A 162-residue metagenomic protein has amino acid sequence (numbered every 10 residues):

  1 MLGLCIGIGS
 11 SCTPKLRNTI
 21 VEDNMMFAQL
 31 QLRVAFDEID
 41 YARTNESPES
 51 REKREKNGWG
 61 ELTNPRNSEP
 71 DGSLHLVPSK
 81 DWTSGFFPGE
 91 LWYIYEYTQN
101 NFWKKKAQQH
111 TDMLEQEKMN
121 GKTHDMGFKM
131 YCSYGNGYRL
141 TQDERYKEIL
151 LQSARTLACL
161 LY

Functional and structural regions predicted by a protein language model:
L4-T19: Bacterial Sec-dependent signal peptides at the C-terminal "C-region" and cleavage site
K15-M25, I94-Q108, Y138-Q152: Structural helix-adjacent loops and short alpha-helical linkers that scaffold large soluble proteins
E22-N57: Mature N-terminal segment immediately following signal peptide/propeptide cleavage in secreted/periplasmic
T44-T83, I94-E96, K106-M119: Internal amphipathic alpha-helical repeat/solenoid segments
K80-Y95, K122-R139: Well-ordered alpha-helical segments within folded domains of soluble proteins
N100-L114, D125-C132: A short glycine/small-residue-enriched secondary-structure motif
Y162: Conserved small/polar residues in nucleotide/adenosyl-binding loops
